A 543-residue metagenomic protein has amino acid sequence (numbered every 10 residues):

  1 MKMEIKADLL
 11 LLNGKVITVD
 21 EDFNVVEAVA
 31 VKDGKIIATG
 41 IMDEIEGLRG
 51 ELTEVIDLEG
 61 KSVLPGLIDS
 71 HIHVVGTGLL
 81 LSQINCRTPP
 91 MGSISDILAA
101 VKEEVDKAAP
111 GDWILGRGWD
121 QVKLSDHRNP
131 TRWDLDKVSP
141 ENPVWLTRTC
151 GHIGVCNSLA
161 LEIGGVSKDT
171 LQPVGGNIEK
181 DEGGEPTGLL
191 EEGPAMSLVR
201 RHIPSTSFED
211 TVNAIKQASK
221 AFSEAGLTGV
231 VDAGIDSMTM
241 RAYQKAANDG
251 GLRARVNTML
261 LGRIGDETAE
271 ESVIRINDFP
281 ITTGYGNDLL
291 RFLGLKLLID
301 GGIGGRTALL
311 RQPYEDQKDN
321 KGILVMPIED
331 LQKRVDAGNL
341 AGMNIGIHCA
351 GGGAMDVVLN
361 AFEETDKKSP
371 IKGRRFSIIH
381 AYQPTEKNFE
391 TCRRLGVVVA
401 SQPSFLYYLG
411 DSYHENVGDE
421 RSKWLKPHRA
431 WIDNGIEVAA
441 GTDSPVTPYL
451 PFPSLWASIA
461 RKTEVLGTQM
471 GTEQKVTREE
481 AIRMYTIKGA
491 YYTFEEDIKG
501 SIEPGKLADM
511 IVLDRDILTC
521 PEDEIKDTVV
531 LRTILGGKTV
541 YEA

Functional and structural regions predicted by a protein language model:
I5-L12, I17, E21-N277, L293 (+6 more regions): Divalent metal-binding segments
L10, I534, E542-A543: Carbohydrate-interacting/catalytic domains
K15-I17, G34-I36, Y491, M510-I511 (+1 more regions): Short beta-strand segments in beta-sandwich/barrel cores
A38-T39, G116, M510-L513, E542: A generic structural signal for residues embedded in beta-strands
E51-L52, L252, Y285-L290, K372-R374 (+2 more regions): A short helix-to-beta-strand connector/capping loop
K107, V540-A543: Generic C-terminal helix-cap and adjacent flexible tail
A247-D249, P280-N287, I371, C392-R394: Acidic (Asp/Glu)-rich catalytic clusters
D336-G346, A350-F376, H380-A381, E386-E390 (+5 more regions): His/Asp/Glu-enriched, well-ordered alpha-helical/loop segment that forms or immediately abuts the divalent-metal
